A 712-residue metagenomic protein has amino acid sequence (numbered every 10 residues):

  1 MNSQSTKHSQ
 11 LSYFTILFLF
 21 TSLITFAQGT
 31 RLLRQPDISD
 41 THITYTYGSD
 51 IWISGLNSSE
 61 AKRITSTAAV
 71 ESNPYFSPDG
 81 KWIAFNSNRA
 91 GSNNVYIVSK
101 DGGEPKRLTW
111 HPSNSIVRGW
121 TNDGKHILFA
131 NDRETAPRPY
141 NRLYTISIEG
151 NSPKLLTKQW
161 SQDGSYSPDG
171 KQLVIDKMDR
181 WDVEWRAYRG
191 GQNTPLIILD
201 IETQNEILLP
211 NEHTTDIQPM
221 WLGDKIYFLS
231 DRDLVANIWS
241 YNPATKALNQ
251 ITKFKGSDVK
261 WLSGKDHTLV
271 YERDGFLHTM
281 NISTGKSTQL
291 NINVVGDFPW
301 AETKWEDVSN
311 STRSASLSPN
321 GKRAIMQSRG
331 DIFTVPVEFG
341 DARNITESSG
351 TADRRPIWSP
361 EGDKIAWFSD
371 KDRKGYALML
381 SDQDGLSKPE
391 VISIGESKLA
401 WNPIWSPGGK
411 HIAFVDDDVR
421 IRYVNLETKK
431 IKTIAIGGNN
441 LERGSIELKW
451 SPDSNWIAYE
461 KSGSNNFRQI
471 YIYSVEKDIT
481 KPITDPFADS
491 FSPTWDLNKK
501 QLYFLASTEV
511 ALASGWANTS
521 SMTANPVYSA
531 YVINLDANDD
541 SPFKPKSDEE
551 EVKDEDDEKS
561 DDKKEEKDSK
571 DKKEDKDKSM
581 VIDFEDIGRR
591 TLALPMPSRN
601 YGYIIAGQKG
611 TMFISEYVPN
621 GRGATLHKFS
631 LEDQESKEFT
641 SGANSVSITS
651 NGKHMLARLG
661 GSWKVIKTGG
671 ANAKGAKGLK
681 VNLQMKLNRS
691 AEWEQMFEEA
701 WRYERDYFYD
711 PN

Functional and structural regions predicted by a protein language model:
Y13-S22: Bacterial N-terminal signal peptides
Q28, T46-W52, S66-E71, A84-Y96 (+30 more regions): A flexible loop/linker signature enriched in serine peptidases of the S9 family
Q28-L33, S59-K62, G296-T312, M580-P597: A short helix->beta-strand "capping" segment at the edge of beta-propeller domains
Q28-S54, T312-G330, P595-G610, I614: Beta-strand-rich domains and repeat architectures in extracellular enzymes and scaffolds, especially beta-propellers
D37, Y75, G119, S165 (+10 more regions): Conserved beta-strand position repeated across blades of beta-propeller domains
D40-T41, D79-K81, D123-K125, D169-K171 (+9 more regions): Short coil/turn segments that connect the beta-strands within blades of beta-propeller domains
L234, I238, E549-T591, M596-N712: C-terminal recognition in membrane/secretory proteostasis and scaffolding
N249-S263, K481-S492, Y601-G602, E635-S647: Conserved blade-ending motifs and adjacent loop-strand segments that build the rim/top face of beta-propeller domains
